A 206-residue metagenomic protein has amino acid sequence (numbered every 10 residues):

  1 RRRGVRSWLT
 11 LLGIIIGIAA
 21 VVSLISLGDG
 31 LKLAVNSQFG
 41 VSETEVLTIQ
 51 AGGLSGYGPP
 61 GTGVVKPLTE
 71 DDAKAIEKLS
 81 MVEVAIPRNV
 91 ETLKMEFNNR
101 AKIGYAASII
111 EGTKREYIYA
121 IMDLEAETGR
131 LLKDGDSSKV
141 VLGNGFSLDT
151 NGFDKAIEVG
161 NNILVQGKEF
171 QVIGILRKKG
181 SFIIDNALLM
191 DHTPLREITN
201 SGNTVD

Functional and structural regions predicted by a protein language model:
R1-I18: N-terminal Sec/SRP start-transfer signal
T10, A34-V35, D72, D191-P194: Hydrophobic alpha-helical segments typical of transmembrane helices and their membrane-interface/capping positions
I16-S23, L27: Hydrophobic alpha-helical membrane-associated segments
I25-Y105, T128-R130: Hydrophobic, regular-secondary-structure patches
V41, L131, G145-L148, D154-A156 (+1 more regions): Mechanotransmission and gating elements of multispan inner-membrane complexes involved in transport and envelope
V46-Q50, I86-R88, I103-E111, K139-G143 (+3 more regions): Soluble periplasmic/extracytoplasmic beta-strand elements of cell-envelope proteins
P59-L68, E96-A106, Y117-D123, D136-S138 (+3 more regions): Solvent-exposed, non-transmembrane alpha-helical starts
P87-N98, R115-V141, T150-N162, I173-R177 (+1 more regions): Diglycine-centered glycine-rich loop/turn motifs
